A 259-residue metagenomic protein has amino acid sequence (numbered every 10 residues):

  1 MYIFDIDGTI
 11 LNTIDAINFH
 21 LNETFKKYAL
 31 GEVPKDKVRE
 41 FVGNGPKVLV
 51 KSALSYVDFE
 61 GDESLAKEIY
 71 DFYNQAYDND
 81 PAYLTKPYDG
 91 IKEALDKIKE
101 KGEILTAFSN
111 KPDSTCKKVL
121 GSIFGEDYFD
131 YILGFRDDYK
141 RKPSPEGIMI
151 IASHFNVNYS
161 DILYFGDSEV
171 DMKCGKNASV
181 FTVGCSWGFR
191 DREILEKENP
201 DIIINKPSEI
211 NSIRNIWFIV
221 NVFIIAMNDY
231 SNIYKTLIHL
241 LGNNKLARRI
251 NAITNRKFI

Functional and structural regions predicted by a protein language model:
M1-E40: Active-site neighborhood of HAD-like aspartate-dependent phosphohydrolases
N18, N22, G43-K51, Y70 (+2 more regions): An amphipathic alpha-helix signature
T24-F25, G45-G61, V119, I151-A152: Helix-loop "lid/cap" segments that line or gate small-molecule binding pockets
S55-E93: Metal-dependent phosphoesterase signature
I91-L120: Substrate-recognition element of Asp-dependent hydrolases with the DxDx(T/V) motif
P112-D113, K117-I225, Y230-L237: Asp-based, Mg2+/Mn2+-dependent phosphohydrolase catalytic module
I253-K257: Short, intrinsically disordered C-terminal tails of secreted or membrane-associated proteins
